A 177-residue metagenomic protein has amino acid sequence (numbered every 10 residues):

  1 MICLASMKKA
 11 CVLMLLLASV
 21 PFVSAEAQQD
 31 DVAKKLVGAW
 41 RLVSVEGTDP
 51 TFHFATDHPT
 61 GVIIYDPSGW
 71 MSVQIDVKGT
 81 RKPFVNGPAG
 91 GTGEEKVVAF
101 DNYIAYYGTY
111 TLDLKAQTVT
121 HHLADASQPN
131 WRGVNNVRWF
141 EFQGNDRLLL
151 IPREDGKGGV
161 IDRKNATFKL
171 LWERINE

Functional and structural regions predicted by a protein language model:
M1-M7: N-terminal secretory signal peptides that target proteins for export/translocation
K9-A10, K35: N-terminal cationic leader/targeting segments used for protein routing and processing
C11-P21: Bacterial N-terminal signal peptides
F22-E177: Lipid interaction determinants
